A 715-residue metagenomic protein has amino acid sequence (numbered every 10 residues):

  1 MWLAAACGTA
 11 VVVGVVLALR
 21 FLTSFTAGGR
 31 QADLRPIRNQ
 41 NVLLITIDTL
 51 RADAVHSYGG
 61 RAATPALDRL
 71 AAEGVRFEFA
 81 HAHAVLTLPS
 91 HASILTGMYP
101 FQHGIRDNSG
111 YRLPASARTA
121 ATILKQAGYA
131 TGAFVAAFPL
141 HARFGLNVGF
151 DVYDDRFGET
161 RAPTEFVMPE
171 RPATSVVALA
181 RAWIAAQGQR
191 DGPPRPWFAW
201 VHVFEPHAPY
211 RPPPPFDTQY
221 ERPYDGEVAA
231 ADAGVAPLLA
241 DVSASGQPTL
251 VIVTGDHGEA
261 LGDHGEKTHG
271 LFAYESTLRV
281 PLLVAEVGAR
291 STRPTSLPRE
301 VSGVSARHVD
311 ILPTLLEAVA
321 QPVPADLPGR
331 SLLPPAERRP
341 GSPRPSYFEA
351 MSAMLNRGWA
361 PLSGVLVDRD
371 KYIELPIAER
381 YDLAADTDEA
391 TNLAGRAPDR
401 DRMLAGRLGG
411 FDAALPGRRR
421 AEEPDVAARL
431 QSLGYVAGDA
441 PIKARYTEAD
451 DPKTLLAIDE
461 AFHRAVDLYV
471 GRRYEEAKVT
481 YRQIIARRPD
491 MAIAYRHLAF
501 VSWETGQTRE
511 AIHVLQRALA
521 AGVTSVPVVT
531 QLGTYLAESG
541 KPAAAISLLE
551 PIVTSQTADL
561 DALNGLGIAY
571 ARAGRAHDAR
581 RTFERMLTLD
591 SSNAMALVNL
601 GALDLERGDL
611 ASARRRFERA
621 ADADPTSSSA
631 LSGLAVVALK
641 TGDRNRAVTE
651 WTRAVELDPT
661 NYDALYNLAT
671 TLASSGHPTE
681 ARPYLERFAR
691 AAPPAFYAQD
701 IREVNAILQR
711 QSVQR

Functional and structural regions predicted by a protein language model:
M1-T534, E538-K541, S547, A558-I568 (+4 more regions): Catalytic domains that recognize anionic headgroups
D459, I493, P527, D561 (+5 more regions): Start-of-helix register in tetratricopeptide repeats
V470-V479, E504-R517, T524-P527, E538-P551 (+7 more regions): Structural signature of tandem alpha-helical TPR/SEL1-like repeats, specifically the intra-repeat loop/turn
R487, A521-G522, S555, L589 (+3 more regions): Structural marker of alpha-solenoid helical repeat scaffolds
D490, T524-S525, A558, S592 (+3 more regions): Short coil loop/turn residues that delineate tetratricopeptide repeat
I493, H497-F500, H513, P527 (+6 more regions): Alpha-helical, heptad-rich or low-complexity scaffold/stalk segments that mediate oligomerization or tethering
S674-R715: Terminal, low-structured helical/coil segments at or just beyond the last alpha-helical repeat
